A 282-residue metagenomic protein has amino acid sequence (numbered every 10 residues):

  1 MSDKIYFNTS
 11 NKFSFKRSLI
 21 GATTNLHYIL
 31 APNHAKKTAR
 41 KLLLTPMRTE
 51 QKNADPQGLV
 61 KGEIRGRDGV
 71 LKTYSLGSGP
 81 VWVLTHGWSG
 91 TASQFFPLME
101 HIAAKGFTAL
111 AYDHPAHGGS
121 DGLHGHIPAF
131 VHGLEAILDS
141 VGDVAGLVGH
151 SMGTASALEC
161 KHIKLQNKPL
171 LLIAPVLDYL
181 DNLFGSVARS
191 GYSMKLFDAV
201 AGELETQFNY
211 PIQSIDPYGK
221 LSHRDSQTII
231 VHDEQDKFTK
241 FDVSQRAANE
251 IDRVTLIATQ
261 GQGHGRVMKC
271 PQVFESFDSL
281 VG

Functional and structural regions predicted by a protein language model:
D3-E63: An N-terminal hydrophobic leader/cap segment in hydrolases
A92, M99-D121: Conserved alpha/beta-hydrolase
H124-A145: Alpha/beta-hydrolase active-site loop
V148-A157: Gly/Ala-rich beta-loop-alpha elbow adjacent to hydrolase catalytic centers
I163-F208: Hydrolase active-site cap/lid region
H223-D225, I230-H232, D236: Short beta-strand/loop motif that positions the catalytic acidic residue of the alpha/beta-hydrolase fold
K237-V243: Conserved alpha/beta-hydrolase "acid-adjacent" motif
Q262-Q272: Catalytic histidine-centered segment of alpha/beta-hydrolase-like enzymes
